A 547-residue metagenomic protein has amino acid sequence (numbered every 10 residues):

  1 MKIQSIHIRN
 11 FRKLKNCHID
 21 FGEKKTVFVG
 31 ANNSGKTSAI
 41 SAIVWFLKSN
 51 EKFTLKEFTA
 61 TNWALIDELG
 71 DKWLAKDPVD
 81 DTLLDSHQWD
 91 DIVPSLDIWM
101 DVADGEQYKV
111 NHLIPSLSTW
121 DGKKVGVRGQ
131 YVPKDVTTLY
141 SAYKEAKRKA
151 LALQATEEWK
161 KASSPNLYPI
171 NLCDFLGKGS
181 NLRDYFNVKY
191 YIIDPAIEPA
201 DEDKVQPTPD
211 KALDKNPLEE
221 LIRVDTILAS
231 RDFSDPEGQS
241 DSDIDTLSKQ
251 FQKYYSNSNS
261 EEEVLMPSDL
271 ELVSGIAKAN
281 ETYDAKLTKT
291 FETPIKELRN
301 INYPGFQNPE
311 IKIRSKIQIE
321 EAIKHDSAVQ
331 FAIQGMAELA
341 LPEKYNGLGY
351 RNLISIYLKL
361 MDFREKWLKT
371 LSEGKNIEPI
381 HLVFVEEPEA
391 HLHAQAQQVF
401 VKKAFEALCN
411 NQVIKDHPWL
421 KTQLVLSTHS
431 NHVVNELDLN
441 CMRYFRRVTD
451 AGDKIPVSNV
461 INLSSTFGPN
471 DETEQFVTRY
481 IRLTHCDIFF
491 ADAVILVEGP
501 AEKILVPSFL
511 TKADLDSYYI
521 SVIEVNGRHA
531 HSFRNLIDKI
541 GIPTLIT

Functional and structural regions predicted by a protein language model:
M1-K48, K324, Q330-T484: Switch/communication elements of ASCE P-loop NTPase nucleotide-binding domains
S5, H18, V27, D201-K211 (+4 more regions): Bergerat-fold GHKL/Histidine-kinase-like ATPase
G22-A31, T37-A60, L74-Q88, S118: Noncatalytic N-terminal accessory/assembly modules of large enzymes
E57-A64, E68, K72-S95, W99-L270 (+1 more regions): Glycine-rich phosphate-binding loops of NTPases
I92-L96, G122-V127, E220-V224, P379-I380 (+4 more regions): Short glycine-/polar-rich loops that comprise or flank the Walker A/P-loop and associated switch/sensor motifs
E106-K109, L139-Y140, P217, S234-G238 (+5 more regions): Short helix/loop capping segments that flank catalytic or ligand/cofactor-binding pockets
L221, D225, A229, F233-V385 (+2 more regions): Extended helical coiled-coil dimerization/tether regions that scaffold and oligomerize large DNA-maintenance assemblies
A491-T547: Conserved helicase/translocase motor-coupling segment
